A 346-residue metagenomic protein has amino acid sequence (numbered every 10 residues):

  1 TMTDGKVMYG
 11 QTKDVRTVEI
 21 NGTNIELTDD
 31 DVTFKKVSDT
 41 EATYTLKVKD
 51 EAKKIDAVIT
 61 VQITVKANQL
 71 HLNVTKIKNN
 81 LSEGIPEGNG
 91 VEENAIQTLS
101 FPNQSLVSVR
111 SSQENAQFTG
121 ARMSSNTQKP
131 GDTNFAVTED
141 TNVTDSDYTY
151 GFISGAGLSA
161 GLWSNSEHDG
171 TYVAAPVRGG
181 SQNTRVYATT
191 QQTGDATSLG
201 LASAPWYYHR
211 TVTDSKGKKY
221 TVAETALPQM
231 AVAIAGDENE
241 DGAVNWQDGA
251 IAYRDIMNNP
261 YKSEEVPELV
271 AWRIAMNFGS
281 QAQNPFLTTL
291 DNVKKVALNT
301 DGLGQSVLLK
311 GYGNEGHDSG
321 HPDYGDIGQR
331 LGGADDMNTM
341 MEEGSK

Functional and structural regions predicted by a protein language model:
T1-S306, L331, E343: Carbohydrate-recognition beta-sandwich/jelly-roll modules in extracellular/periplasmic carbohydrate-active proteins
L309-K346: Acidic/aromatic-lined carbohydrate-recognition and catalytic surfaces of CAZymes acting on diverse glycans
